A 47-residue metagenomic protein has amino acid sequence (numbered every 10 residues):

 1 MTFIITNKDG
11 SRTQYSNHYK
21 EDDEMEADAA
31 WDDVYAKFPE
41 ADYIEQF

Functional and structural regions predicted by a protein language model:
M1-N7: A short beta-strand micro-motif
N7-D9, F47: Short, flexible beta-strand-to-coil junctions
S11-M25: A short, exposed loop/beta-hairpin motif centered on an aromatic-Gly-Thr core
W31-F47: Short, mixed-charge low-complexity intrinsically disordered segments
